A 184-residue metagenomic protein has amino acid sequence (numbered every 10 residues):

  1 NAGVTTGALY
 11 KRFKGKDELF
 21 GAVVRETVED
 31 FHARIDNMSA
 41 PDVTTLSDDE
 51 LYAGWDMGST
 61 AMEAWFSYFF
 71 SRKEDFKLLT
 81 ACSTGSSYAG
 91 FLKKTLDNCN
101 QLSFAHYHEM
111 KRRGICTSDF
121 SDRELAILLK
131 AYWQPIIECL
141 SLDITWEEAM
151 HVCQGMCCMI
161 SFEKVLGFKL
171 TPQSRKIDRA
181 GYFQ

Functional and structural regions predicted by a protein language model:
N1, E18-T44, D56, T60-A64 (+3 more regions): Alpha-helical structural segments
G3-F13: Short hydrophobic/aromatic patch on the recognition helix
G15-E18, E74: Residue-level recognition of oxygen-bearing side chains
D30-P41, D75, A131-L142: Solvent-exposed, amphipathic alpha-helical segments
T45-L51, L79-S86, R113-T117: Short linear capping/connector segments at secondary-structure termini
D56, T60-S71, T80, S86-R112 (+1 more regions): Amphipathic alpha-helical packing segments from all-alpha helical-bundle domains
S67, S71, Q101-E109, R123-Q184: C-terminal peripheral helix-coil segments that are non-catalytic and often amphipathic
L79-L96, H151-V165: C-terminal/domain-terminus segments
